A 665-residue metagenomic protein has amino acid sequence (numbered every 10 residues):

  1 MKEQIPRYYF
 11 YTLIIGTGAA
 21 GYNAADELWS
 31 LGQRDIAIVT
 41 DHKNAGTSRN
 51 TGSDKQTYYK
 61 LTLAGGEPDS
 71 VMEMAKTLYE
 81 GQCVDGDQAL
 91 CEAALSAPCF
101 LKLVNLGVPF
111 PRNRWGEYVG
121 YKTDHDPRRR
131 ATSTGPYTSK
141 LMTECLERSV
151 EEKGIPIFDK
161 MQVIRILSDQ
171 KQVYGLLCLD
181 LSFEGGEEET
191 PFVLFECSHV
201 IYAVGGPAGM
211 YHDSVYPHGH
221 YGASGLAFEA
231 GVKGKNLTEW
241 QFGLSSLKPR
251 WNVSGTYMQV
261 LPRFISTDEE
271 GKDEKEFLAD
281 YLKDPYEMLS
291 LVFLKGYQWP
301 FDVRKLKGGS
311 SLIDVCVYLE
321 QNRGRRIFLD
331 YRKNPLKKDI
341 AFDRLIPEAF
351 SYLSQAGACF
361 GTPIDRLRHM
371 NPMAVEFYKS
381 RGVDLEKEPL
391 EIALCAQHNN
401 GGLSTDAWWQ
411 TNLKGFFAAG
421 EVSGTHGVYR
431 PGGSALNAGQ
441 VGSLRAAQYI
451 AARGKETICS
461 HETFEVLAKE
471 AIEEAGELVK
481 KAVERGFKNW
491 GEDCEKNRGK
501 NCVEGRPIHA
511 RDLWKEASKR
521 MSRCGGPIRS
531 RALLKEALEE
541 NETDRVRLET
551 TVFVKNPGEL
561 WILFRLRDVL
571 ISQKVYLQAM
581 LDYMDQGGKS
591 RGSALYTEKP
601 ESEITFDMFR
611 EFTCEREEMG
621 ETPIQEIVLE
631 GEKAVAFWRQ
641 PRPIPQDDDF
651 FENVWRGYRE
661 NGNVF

Functional and structural regions predicted by a protein language model:
M1-Y11, E27, K43-T51, K102 (+9 more regions): Glycine- and aromatic-enriched mobile tails/lids
R7-F10, E187-H199, N412: Core beta-strand elements of the Rossmann-like FAD/NAD(P) dinucleotide-binding domain in flavoenzyme oxidoreductases
Y11-I38: N-terminal Rossmann-like FAD-binding beta1-loop-alpha1 element of flavoenzymes
D41-E67, E73-K76, L244, N252-V260: Conserved N-terminal glycine-rich FAD pyrophosphate-binding loop of Rossmann-like flavoproteins
N44, K60-F110, E229-K235, W240: Conserved FAD-binding subdomain of flavin-dependent enzymes
C99-E187, E196, A203, S246-Y257 (+5 more regions): Conserved redox-cofactor binding core of oxidoreductases
H199-N252, G433-Y449: Glycine-rich loop(s) and the adjacent beta-strand/alpha-helix scaffold that form part
K233-E376, Y449: An anion/pyrophosphate-binding glycine-rich loop and adjacent beta-alpha core in soluble alpha-beta enzymes
